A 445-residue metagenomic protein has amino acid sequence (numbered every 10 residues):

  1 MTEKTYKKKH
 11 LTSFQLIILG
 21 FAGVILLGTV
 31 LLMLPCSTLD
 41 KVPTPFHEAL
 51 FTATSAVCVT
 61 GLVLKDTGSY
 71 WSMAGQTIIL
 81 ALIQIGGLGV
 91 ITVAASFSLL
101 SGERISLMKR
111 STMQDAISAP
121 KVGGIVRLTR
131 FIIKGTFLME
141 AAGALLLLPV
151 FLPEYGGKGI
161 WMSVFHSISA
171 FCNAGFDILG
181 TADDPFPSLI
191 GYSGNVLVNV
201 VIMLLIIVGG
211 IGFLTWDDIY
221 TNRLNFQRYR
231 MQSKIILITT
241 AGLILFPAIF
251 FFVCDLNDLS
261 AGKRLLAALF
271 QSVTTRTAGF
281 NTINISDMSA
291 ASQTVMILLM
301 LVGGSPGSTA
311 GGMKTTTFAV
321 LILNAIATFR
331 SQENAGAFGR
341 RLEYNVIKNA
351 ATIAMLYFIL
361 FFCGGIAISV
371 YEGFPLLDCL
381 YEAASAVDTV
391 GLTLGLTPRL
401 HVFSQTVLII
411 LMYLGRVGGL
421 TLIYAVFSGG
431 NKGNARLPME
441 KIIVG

Functional and structural regions predicted by a protein language model:
M1-G445: Membrane-proximal intracellular helices of multi-pass ion channels
